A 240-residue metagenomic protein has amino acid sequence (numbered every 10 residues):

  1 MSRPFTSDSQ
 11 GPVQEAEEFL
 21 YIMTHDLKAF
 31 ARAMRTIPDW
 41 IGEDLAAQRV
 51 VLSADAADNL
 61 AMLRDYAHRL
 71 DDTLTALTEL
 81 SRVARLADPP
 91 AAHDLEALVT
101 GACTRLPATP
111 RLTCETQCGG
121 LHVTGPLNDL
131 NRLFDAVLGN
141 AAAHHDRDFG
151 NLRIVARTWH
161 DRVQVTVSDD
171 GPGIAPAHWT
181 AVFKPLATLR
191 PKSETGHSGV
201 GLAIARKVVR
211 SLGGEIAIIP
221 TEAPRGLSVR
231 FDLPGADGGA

Functional and structural regions predicted by a protein language model:
A54-A108: Conserved DHp (HisKA) dimerization/phosphotransfer helix of two-component histidine kinases, i.e., the long coiled-coil
N140-H145: Short helix-loop "hinge" at the ATP-lid/N-box region of the Bergerat-fold HATPase_c
N151-D161: Short beta-strand/loop element within the Bergerat-fold HATPase_c
D169: Acidic ATP/Mg2+-coordinating residue in the GHKL
I174-L186: Short conserved segment of the HATPase_c
G201-A205: Short alpha-helical Gxxx[C/S/T] motif in the catalytic ATP-binding
V209-R210: Detector for a conserved hydrophobic position within an alpha-helical segment of the HATPase_c
G214-E215: Conserved glycine-rich
